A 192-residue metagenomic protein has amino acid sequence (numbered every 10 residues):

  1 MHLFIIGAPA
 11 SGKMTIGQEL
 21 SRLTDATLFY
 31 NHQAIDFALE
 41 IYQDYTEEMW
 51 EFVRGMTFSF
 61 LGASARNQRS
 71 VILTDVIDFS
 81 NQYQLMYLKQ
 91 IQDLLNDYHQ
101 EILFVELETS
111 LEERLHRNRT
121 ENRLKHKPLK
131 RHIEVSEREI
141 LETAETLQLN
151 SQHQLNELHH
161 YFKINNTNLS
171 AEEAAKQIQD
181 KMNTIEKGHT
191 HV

Functional and structural regions predicted by a protein language model:
I5: Hydrophobic anchor at the beta1->P-loop junction of P-loop NTPases
A8: P-loop (Walker A) phosphate-binding loop of NTP-binding proteins
G12: Conserved glycine(s) of the Walker
Q18-G62: Conserved substrate/cofactor phosphate-moiety recognition/catalytic segment in nucleotide-dependent phosphotransferases
F52-F104: Glycine-rich phosphate-binding loop used to anchor ATP phosphates in small-molecule kinases, encompassing both
R54-L61, A171-M182: Short, amphipathic alpha-helical "lid/cap" segments that border enzyme active or binding sites
N96-N118, I164: Conserved phosphate-donor/acceptor-positioning beta-strand/loop module used by diverse small-molecule
T120, L124-A174: Small-molecule kinase domains that catalyze NTP-dependent phosphoryl transfer to phosphate-bearing small molecules
